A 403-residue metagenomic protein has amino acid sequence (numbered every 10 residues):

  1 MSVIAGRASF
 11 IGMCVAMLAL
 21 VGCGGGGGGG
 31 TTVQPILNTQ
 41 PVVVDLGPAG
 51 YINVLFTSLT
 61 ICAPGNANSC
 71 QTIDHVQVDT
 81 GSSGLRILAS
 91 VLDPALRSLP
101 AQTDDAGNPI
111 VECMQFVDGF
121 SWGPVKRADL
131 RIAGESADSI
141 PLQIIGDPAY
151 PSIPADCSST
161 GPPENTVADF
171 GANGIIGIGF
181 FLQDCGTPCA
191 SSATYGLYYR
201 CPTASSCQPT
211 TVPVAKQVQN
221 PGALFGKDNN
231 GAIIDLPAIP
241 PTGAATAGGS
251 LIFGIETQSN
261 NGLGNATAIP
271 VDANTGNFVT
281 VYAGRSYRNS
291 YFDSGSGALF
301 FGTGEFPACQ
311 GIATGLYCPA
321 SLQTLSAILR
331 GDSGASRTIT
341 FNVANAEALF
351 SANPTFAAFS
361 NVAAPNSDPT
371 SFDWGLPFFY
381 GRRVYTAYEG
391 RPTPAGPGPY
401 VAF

Functional and structural regions predicted by a protein language model:
M1-G12: Bacterial N-terminal signal peptides that target proteins for export
I11-V21: Bacterial N-terminal signal peptides
C23-I73, T103-P124, Y150-T160, A245-S286 (+3 more regions): Pepsin-like aspartyl protease folds
G30-I52, S139-Y287, G396-V401: Aspartyl protease catalytic domain
L59-D104, A172-F181, V271-P319, G375: Aspartyl protease active-site motif detector
C62, V78-A155: Signature of the N-terminal lobe/flap region of pepsin-like aspartyl proteases
T80-L85, L92, D147-Y150, F181-Q183 (+5 more regions): Solvent-exposed loop/turn segments at secondary-structure junctions within structured extracellular/periplasmic domains
G334-F403: Aspartic protease catalytic domain
